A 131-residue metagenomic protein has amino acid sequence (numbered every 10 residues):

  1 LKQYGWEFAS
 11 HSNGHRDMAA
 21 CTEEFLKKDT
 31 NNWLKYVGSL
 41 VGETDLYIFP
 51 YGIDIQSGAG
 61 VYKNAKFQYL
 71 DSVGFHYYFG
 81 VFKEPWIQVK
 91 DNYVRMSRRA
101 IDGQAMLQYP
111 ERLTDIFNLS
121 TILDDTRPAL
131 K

Functional and structural regions predicted by a protein language model:
L1-S12: A structural motif
E7, A20-K131: C-terminal active-site subregion of NodB/CE4 polysaccharide deacetylases
H15: Active-site-proximal loop/helix segments of hydrolase catalytic cores
